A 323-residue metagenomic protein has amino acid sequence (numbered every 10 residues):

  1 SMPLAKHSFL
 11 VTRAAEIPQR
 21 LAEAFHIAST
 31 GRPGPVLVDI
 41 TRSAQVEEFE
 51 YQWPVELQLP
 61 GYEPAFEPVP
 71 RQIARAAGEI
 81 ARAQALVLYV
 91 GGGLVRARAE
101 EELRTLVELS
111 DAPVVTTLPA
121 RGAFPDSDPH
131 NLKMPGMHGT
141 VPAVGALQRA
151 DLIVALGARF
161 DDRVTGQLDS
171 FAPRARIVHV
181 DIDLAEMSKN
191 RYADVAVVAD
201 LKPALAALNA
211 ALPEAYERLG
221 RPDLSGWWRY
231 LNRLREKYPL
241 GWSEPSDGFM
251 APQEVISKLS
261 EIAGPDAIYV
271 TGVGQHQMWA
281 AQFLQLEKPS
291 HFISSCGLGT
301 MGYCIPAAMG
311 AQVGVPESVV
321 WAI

Functional and structural regions predicted by a protein language model:
S1-R20, A120-R229: Glycine-rich, acidic loop regions that bind phosphate or pyrophosphate groups
M2, T12, L37-T41, Y89 (+4 more regions): Short beta-strand segments
M2-K6, F49-G61, P125-D126, L231-S243 (+1 more regions): Gly-rich Lys/Arg/Thr-decorated short loops/hinges at beta-loop-alpha junctions or inter-strand turns that position
I27-R32, Q72-V87, L106, L147-A150 (+2 more regions): Glycine-rich phosphate/diphosphate-binding loops that line cofactor/substrate pockets in enzymes
I27-R82, W242: Conformationally flexible catalytic loops at phosphate/diphosphate-handling active centers
I40-Q45, G92-L94, L184, L234 (+1 more regions): Glycine-rich beta-alpha junction loops
G92-V178, Q277, Q285-S318: Glycine-rich, anion-gripping cofactor-binding loops and their flanking helix/strand elements in enzyme active sites
Y230-E317: Active-site diphosphate/adenylate-binding microenvironment
